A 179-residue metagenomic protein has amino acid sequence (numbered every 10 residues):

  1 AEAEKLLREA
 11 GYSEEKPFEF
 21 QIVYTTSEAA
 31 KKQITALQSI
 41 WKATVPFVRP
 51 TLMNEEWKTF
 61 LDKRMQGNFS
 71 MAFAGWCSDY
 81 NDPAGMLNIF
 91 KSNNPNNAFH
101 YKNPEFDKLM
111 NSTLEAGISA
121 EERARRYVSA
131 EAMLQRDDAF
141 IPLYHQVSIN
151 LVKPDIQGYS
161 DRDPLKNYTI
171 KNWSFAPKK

Functional and structural regions predicted by a protein language model:
A1-E9, S27-K32: Structural transition elements
P17-T26, R49-M53: Short, well-ordered beta-strand elements
E28-S39, L61-K179: Detector for C-terminal structural segments
L37-P50: Short alpha-helix C-terminal cap/hinge motif
F47-L61: Early extracytoplasmic/lumenal segment of secretory-pathway proteins
